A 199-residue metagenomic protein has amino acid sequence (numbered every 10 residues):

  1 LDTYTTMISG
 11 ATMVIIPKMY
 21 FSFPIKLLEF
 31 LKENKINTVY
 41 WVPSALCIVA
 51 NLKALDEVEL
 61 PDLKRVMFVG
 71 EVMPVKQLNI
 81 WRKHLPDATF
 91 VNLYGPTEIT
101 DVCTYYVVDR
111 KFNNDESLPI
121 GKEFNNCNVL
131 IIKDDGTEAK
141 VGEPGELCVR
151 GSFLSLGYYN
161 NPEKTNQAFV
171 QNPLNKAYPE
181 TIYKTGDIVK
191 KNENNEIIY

Functional and structural regions predicted by a protein language model:
L1, Y94-D101: SF2 helicase/translocase ATPase core recognition
L1-N37, R110: Conserved AMP-binding/adenylation subdomain of ANL enzymes
V14, F21-S22, L28, L46-C47 (+6 more regions): Nucleotide phosphate-binding site architecture
I16, W41-V42, L52, F68-G70 (+3 more regions): Short hydrophobic "strand-cap" motifs at the C-terminus of beta-strands
F21-K26, P43-D56, R65-A88, N126: Short gly/Ser/Thr-rich phosphate-binding loop of adenylate-forming enzymes
K83-N92, T104-Y199: AMP-dependent adenylate-forming
